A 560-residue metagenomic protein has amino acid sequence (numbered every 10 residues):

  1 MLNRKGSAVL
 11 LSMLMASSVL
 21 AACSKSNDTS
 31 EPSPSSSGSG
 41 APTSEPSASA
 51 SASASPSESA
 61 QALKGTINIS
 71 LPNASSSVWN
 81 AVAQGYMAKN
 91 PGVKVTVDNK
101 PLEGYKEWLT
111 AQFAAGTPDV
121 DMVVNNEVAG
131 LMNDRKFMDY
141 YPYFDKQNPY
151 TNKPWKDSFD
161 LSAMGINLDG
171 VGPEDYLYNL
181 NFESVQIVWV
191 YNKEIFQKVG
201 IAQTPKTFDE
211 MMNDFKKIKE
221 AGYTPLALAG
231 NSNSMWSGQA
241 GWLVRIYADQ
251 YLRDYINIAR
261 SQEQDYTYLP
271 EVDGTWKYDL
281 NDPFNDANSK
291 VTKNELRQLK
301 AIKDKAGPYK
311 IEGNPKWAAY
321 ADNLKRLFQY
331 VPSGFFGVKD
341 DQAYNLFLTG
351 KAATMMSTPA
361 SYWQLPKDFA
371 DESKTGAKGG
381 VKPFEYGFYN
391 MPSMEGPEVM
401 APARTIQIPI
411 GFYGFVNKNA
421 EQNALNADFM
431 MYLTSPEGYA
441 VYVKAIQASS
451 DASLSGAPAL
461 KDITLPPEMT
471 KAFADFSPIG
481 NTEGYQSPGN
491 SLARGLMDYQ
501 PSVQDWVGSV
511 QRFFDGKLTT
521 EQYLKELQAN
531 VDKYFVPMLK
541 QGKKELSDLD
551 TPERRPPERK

Functional and structural regions predicted by a protein language model:
M1-T66, A88, L539-K560: Short, low-complexity disordered leader/linker segments with a strong preference for bacterial N-terminal type II
A62-A74, V93-D98, Y178, L226: Short, well-ordered beta-strand elements
G85-A163, E194-G200, K206, A353-T354 (+2 more regions): Extracytoplasmic "Venus flytrap"/periplasmic binding protein-like
K94, V199, P332, K351-S357 (+1 more regions): Extracytoplasmic/periplasmic substrate-recognition and gating elements
V128-Q186, A259-V291, G387-Y389: Hinge/lid segment of periplasmic solute-binding proteins
N181, E468-Q541: C-terminal capping/gating helix-and-loop segments adjacent to ligand/active sites or protein-protein/ligand interfaces
K216, E220-Y223, Y309-G380, L425-K444: Ligand-binding pocket segment of bilobal, Venus flytrap-like solute-binding proteins
Y255-G337: Glycine-centered hinge/linker elements that transmit conformational signals in sensory and ligand-binding systems
